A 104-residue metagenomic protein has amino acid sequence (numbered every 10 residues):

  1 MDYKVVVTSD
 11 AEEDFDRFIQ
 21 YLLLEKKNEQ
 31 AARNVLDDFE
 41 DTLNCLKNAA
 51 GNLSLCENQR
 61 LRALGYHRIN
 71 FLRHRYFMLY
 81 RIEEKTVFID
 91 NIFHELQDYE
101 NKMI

Functional and structural regions predicted by a protein language model:
M1, G65, E95, Y99: Glycine-rich, flexible loop/turn motifs
M1-D38: Arg/Lys-rich, positively charged N-terminal/basic patches that mediate binding to nucleic acids
S9, E57-Q59, Q97, M103: Solvent-exposed, flexible loop/coil residues
K26, F71-I104: Enriched for short, Lys/Arg-rich terminal
D38-N48: Compact soluble domain cores
G51-E84: Basic/aromatic recognition patch in beta-strand/loop cores that engages polyanionic ligands
